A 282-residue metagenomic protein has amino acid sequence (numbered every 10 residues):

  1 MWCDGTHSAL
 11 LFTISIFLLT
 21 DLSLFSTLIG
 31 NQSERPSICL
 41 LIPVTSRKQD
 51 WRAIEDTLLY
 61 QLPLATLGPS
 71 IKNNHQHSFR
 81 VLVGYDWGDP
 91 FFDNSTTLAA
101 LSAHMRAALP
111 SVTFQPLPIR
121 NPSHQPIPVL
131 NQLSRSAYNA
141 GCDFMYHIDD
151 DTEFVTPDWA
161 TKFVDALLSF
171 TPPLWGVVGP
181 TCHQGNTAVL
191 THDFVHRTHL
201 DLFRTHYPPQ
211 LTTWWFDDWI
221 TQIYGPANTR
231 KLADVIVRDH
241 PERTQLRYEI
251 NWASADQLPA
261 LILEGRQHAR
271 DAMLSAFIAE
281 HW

Functional and structural regions predicted by a protein language model:
W2-G5, L19-L64: N-proximal low-complexity "stem/linker" segments adjacent to membrane-targeting elements
L11-T20: Hydrophobic membrane-insertion alpha-helices, especially the h-region of bacterial N-terminal signal peptides
S37-L41, R80, W219: Cell-envelope/extracellular polymer assembly enzymes that use nucleotide-activated donors
L40-P43, V83, Y146: Short hydrophobic beta-strand elements that form part of the catalytic alpha/beta core underpinning NDP-sugar/donor
A53-E55, T212-W282: C-terminal catalytic/acceptor-binding lobe
D56-S78: Short, acidic, metal-binding catalytic loop of nucleotide-sugar glycosyltransferases
G84-C142: Active-site-proximal specificity loops/subdomain of glycosyltransferases
P126-L130, S134-Y138, F144-I148, T152-P226: Conserved catalytic core of nucleotide-sugar-dependent glycosyltransferases
